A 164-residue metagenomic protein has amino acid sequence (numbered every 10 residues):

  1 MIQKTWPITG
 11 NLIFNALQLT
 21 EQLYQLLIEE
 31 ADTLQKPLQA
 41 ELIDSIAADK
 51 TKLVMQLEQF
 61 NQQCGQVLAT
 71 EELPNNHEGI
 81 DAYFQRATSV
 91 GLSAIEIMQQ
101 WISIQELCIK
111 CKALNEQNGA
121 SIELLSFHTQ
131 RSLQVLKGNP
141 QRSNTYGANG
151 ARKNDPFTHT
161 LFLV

Functional and structural regions predicted by a protein language model:
I2-Q85, S89: Extended, charge-rich alpha-helical scaffolding segments
A82-V164: Short terminal interaction segments
